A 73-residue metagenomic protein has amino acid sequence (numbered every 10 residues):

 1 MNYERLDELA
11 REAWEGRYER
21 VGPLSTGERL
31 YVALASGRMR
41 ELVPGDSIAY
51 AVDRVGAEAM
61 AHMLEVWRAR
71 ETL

Functional and structural regions predicted by a protein language model:
M1-V32, S36-L73: Charged, low-complexity intrinsically disordered segments and flexible loops
